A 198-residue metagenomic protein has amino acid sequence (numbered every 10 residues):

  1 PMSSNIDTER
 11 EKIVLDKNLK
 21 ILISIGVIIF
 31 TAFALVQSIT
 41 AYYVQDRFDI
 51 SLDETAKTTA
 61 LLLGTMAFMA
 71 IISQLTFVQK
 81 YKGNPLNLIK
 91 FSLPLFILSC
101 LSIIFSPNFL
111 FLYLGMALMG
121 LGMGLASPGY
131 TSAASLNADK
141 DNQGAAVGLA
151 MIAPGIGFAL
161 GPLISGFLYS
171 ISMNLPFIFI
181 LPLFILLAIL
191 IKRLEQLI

Functional and structural regions predicted by a protein language model:
P1, P176-K192: Symmetry-related core transmembrane helices of the 12-TM Major Facilitator Superfamily/SLC fold
P1-S24: Juxtamembrane intracellular "pre-TM" segments in multi-pass secondary transporters
D16-V36, A117: Pair of pore-lining "gating" transmembrane helices in MFS-fold secondary transporters
S38-T58: Short amphipathic helix-loop junctions that connect adjacent transmembrane helices in Major Facilitator Superfamily/SLC
A56, A138-A150: Loop-to-transmembrane helix entry/capping segments in MFS-fold secondary transporters and related SLC/MFSD carriers
I72-P85, Y169: Helix-to-loop junctions at the C-terminal end of transmembrane segments in multipass secondary transporters
N87-S102: Structural signature of the two symmetry-related core transmembrane helices
L125-A138: Intracellular juxtamembrane helix-capping segments at the cytosolic ends of symmetry-related transmembrane helices
